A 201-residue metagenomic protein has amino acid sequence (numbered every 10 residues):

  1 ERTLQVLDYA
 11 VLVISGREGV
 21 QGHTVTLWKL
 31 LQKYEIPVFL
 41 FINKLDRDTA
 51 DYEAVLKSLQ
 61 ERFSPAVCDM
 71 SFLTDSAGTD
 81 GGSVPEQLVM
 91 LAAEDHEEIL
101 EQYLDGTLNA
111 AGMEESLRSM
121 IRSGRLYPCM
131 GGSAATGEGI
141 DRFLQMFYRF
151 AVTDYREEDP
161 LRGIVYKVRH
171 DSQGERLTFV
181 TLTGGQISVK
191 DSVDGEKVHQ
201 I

Functional and structural regions predicted by a protein language model:
E1-I201: Structural and coupling elements of P-loop NTPases
